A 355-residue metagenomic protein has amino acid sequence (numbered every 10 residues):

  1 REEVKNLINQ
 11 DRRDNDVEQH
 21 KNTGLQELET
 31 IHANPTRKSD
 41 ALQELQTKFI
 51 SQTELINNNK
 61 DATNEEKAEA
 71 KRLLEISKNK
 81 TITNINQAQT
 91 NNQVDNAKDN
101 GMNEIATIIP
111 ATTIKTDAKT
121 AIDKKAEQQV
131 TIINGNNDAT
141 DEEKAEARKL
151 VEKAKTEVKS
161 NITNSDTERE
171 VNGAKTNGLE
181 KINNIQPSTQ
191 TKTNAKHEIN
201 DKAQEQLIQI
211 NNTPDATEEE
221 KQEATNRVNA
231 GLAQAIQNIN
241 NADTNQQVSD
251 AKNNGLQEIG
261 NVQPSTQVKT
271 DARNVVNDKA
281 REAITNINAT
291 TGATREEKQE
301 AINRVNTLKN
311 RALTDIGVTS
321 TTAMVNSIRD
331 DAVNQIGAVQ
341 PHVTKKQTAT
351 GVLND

Functional and structural regions predicted by a protein language model:
R1-D355: Amphipathic alpha-helical assembly segments used for oligomerization, scaffolding, or translocation
